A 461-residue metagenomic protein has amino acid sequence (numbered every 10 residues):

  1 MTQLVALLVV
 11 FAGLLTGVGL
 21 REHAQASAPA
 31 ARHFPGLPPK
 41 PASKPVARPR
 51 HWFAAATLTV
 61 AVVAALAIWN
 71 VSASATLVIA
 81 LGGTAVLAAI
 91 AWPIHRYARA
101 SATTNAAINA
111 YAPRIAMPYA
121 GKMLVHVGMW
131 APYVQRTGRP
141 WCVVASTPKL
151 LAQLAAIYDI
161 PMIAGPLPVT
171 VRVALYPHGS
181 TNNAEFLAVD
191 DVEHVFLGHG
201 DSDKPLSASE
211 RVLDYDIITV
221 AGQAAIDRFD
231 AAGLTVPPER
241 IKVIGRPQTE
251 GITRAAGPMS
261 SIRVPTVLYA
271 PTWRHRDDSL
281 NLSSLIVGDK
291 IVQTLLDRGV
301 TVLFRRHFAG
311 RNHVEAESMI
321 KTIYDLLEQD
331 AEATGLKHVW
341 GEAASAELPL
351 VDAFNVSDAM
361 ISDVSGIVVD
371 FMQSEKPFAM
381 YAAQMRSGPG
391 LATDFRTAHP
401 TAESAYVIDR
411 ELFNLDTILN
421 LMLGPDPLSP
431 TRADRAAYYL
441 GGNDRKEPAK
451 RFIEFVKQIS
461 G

Functional and structural regions predicted by a protein language model:
M1-L167: N-terminal pre-catalytic "stem/leader" segment of glycosyltransferase-like enzymes
G83-R99, D214-S283, F308: A nucleotide-sugar donor-handling region in carbohydrate enzymes
A116-T249: Active-site and donor-binding regions of nucleotide-sugar-utilizing enzymes
G121-R139, T249-L326, L423, L440-K450: Conserved catalytic-core segment of nucleotide-activated headgroup transferases in glycan assembly
D159-P166, K242-G245, K337-S345, A402-L421: Short acidic-hydrophobic, aromatic-tinged amphipathic segments that line or gate anion-handling sites
P166, S318-V369: Donor nucleotide-activated moiety binding/catalytic core segment of transferases that use nucleotide-activated donors
L167, R211, S260, D352-A353: Structural alpha-helical scaffold elements that stabilize or flank donor/cofactor-binding regions in carbohydrate
G366-L440: Catalytic binding pocket for nucleotide-activated donors in carbohydrate/polymer assembly enzymes
